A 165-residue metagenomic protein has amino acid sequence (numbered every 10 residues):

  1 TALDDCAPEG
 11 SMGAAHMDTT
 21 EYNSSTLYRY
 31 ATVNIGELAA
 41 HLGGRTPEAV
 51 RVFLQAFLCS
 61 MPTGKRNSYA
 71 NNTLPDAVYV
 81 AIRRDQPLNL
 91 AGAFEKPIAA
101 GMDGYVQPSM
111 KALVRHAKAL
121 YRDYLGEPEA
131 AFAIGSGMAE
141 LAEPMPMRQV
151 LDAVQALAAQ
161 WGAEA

Functional and structural regions predicted by a protein language model:
T1-A165: Basic polyanion-binding and macromolecular-assembly surfaces
